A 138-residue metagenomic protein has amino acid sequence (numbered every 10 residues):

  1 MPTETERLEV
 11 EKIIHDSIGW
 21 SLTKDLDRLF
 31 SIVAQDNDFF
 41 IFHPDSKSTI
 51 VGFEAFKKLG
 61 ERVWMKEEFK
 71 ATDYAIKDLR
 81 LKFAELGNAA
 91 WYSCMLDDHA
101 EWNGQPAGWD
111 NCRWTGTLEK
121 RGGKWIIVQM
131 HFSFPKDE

Functional and structural regions predicted by a protein language model:
M1-Q35: Short, low-complexity N-terminal intrinsically disordered segments enriched in polar/charged residues
L8, L26-N88: A solvent-exposed, acidic/Ser-Thr-rich amphipathic alpha-helical stretch
S17, G60, I76-K82, L96-D98 (+2 more regions): Hydrophobic/aromatic beta-strand elements that line small-molecule binding cavities or substrate pockets in beta-rich
L22, E85-G87, A107, K120: Surface-exposed coil/turn segments at beta-strand junctions on protein surfaces, enriched
S46-S48, D98-H99, F134-P135: Solvent-exposed loop/turn segments at secondary-structure junctions within structured extracellular/periplasmic domains
D73-A75, N88, Y92-C94, D110-C112: Residue-level preference for beta-strand/loop junctions
W91, W109-E138: Short beta-strand edge/turn micro-motifs at domain boundaries
H99-G108: Short, cysteine-centered beta-strand-loop-beta hairpins and adjacent loop/turn segments enriched in charged/polar
